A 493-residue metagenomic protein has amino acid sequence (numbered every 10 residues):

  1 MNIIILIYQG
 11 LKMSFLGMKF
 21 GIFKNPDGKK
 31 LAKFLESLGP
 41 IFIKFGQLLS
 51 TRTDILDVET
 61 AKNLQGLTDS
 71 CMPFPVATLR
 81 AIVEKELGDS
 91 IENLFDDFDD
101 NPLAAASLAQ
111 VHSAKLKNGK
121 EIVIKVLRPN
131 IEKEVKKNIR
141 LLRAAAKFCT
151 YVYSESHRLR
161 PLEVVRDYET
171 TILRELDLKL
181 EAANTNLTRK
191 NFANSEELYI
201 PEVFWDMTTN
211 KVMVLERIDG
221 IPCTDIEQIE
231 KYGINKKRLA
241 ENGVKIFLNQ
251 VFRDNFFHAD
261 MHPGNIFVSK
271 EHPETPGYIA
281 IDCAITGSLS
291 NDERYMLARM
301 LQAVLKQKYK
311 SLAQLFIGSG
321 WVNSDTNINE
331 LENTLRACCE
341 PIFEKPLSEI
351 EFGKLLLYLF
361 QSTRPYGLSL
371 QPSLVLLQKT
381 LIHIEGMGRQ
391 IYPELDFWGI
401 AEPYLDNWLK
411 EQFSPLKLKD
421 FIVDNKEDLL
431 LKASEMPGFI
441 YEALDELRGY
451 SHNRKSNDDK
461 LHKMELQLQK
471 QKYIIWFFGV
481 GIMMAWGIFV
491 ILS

Functional and structural regions predicted by a protein language model:
M1-Q250, N255, F267-Y295, M300-G479 (+1 more regions): Broad phosphate/nucleotide-binding scaffolds in NTP-utilizing and phosphate-metabolizing enzymes
N255, D260-H262: Conserved catalytic-loop position in the HRD/HxD motif
